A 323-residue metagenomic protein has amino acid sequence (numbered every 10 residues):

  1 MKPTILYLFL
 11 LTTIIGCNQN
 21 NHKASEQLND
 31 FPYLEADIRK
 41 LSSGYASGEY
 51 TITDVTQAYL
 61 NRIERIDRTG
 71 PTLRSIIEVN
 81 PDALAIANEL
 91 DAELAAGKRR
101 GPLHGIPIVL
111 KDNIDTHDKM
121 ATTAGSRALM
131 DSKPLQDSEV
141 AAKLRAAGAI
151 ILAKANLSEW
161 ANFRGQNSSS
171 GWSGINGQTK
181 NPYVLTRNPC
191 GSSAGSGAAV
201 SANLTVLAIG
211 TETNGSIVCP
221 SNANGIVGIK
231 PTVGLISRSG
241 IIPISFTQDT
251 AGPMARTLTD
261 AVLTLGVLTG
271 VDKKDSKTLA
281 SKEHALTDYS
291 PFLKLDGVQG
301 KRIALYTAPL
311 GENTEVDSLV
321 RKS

Functional and structural regions predicted by a protein language model:
M1-E26: Bacterial Sec-dependent N-terminal signal peptides
N18-Q19, K230-L319: A short helix-breaking turn/cap at a secondary-structure junction
S25-N214, T232: Gly/Ser-rich catalytic/binding loops embedded in alpha/beta enzyme cores
T56-Q57, N88, S138, T287-Y289 (+1 more regions): Acyltransferase
M120-T122, N162-Q166, V218-A223, G240-I241 (+1 more regions): Short acidic, glycine/serine/threonine-rich loops at helix termini
L157-E159, T213-I217, A223, P309-L310: Acidic, glycine-rich active-site loops and adjacent beta-strand->loop/helix elements that engage anionic groups
G165-G171, V218, N222-N224, T269-S276: Acyl-CoA/ACP chain-elongation machinery
S173, I217, N224-G240: Flexible glycine/proline-rich, aromatic-decorated loop/lid segments
